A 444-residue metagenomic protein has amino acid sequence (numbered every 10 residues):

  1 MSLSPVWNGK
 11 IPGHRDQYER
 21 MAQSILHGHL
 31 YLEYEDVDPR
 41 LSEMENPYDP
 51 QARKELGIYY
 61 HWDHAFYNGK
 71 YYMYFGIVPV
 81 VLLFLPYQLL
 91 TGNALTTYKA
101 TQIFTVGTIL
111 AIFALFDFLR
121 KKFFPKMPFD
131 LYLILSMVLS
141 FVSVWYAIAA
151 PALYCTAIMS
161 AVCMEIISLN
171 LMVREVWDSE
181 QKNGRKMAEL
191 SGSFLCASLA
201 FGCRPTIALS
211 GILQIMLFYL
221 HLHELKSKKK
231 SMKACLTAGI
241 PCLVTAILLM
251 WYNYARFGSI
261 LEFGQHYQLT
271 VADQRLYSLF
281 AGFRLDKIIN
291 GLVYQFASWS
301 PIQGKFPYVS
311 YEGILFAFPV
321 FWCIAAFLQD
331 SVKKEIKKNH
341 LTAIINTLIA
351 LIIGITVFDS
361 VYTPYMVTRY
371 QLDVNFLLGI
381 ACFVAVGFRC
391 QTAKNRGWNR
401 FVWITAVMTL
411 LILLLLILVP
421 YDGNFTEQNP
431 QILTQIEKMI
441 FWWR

Functional and structural regions predicted by a protein language model:
H27, E33-N68, Y72, M250 (+2 more regions): Membrane-lumen/periplasm interface segments of multi-pass, membrane-embedded glycan/lipid transferases
E55, Y59-I103, K121-K126, W299-S310: Juxtamembrane segments of multi-pass membrane glycosylation machinery that transfer sugars from lipid-linked donors
N93-P125, M164-L171, C323: Transmembrane-helix motifs of polytopic, lipid-linked glycan transferases
I112-S143, C163, Q181-A188, T342-T347: Transmembrane-helix signature of polytopic, membrane-embedded enzymes that assemble or transfer cell-envelope glycans
M159-E180, A197, G211-L213, L377-A381: Specific aromatic-rich, kink-prone transmembrane helix
I166, A188-R204, G211-I215, V244-L249: Membrane-interface alpha helices of multi-pass inner-membrane proteins
L171-S198, K233, T237: Short hydrophobic alpha-helices at membrane interfaces in multi-pass membrane enzymes
L209-A246, V332-E335: Perimembrane helix-loop-helix junctions
